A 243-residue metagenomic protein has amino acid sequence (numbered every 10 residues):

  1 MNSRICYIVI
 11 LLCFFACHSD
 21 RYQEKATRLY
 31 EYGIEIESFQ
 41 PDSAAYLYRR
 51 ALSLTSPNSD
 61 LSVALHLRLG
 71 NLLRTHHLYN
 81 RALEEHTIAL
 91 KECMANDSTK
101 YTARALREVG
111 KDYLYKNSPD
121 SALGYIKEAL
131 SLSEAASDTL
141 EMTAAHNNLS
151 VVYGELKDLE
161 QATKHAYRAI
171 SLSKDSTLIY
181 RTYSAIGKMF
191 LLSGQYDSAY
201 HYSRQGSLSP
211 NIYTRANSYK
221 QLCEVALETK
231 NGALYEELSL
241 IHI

Functional and structural regions predicted by a protein language model:
C17-L65: N-terminal leader/linker segments that initiate helical-solenoid repeat arrays
E24, D60-L61, Y101, E141 (+2 more regions): Structural signature of alpha-solenoid helical repeat junctions
L29, L47, L65-L73, E85 (+10 more regions): TPR/Sel1-like alpha-solenoid repeat signature
I241-I243: Conserved small/polar residues in nucleotide/adenosyl-binding loops
